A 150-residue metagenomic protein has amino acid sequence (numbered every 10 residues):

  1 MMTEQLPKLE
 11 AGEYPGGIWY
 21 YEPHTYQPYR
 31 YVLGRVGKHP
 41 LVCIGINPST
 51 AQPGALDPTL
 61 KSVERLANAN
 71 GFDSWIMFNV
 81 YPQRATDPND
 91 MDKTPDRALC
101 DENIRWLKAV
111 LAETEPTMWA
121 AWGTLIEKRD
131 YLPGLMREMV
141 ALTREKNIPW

Functional and structural regions predicted by a protein language model:
M1-D57: Active-site and ligand/interface coordination hotspots across diverse enzymes and nucleic-acid-associated assemblies
Q27, D57-E64, D96-W106: Short acidic (Asp/Glu) patches
P40, D73-S74, P149: Residues at the starts of beta-strands that form the adenosine-phosphate
V42-I44, I76-F78, W119: Hydrophobic/aromatic beta-strand patches that form the interior of the parallel beta-sheet core in alpha/beta enzyme
I46, V80, W122-T124: Short, well-ordered beta-to-alpha junction loops that form the rim of enzyme active sites and present histidine/acidic
S49-G71: A short mixed-secondary-structure module that forms the rim of ligand-binding clefts
D73-N89: Short connector loops at secondary-structure junctions
A85, M91-W150: Glycine/proline-rich loop-helix segments at beta-alpha junctions forming the active-site rim of enzyme cores
